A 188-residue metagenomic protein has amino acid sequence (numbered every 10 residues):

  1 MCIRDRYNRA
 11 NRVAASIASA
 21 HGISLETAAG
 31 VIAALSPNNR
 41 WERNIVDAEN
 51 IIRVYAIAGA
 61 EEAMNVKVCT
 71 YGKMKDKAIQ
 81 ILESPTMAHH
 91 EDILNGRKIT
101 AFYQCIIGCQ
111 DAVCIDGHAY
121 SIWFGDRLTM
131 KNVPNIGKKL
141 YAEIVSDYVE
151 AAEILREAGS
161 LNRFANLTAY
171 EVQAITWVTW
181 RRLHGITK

Functional and structural regions predicted by a protein language model:
R4-K188: HhH-family (HhH-GPD) DNA N-glycosylase catalytic core used in base-excision repair
